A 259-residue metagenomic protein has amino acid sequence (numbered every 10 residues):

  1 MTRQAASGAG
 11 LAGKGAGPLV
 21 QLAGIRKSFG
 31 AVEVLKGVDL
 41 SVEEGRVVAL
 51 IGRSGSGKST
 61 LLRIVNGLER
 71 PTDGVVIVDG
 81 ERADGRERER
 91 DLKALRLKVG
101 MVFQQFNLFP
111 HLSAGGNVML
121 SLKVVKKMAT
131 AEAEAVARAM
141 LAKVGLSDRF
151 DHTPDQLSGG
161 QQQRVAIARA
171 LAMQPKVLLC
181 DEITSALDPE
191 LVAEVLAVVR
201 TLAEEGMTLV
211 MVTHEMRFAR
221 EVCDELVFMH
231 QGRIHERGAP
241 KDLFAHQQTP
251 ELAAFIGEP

Functional and structural regions predicted by a protein language model:
M1-G15: Pre-NBD coupling/linker segments of ABC/ABC-like ATPases
T2-R3, F228-Q231, H235-P259: C-terminal boundary and immediately downstream tail of ABC-type ATPase nucleotide-binding domains
G15-P240: ABC family nucleotide-binding domain
